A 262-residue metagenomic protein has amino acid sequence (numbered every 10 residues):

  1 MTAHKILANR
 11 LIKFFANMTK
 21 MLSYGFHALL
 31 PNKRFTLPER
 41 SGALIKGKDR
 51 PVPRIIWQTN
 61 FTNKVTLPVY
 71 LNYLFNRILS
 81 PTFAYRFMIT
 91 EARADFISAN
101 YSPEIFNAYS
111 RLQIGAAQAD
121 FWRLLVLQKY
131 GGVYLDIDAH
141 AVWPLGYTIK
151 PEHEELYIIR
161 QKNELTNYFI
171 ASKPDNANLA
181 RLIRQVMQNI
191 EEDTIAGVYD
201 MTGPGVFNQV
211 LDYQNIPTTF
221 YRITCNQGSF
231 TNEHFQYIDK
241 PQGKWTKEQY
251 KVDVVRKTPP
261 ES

Functional and structural regions predicted by a protein language model:
M1-A119, L135-S262: Glycosyltransferase-associated regions of secretory-pathway enzymes, highlighting luminal stem/catalytic domains
D120-G131: Small-residue hinge/turn detector
